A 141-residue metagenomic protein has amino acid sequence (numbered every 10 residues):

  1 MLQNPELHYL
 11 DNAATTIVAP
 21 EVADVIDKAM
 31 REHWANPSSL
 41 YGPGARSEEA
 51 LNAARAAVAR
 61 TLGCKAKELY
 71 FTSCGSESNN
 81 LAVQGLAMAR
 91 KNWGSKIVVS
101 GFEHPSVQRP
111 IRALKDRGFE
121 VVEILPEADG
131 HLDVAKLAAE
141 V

Functional and structural regions predicted by a protein language model:
M1-V141: Pyridoxal 5′-phosphate
